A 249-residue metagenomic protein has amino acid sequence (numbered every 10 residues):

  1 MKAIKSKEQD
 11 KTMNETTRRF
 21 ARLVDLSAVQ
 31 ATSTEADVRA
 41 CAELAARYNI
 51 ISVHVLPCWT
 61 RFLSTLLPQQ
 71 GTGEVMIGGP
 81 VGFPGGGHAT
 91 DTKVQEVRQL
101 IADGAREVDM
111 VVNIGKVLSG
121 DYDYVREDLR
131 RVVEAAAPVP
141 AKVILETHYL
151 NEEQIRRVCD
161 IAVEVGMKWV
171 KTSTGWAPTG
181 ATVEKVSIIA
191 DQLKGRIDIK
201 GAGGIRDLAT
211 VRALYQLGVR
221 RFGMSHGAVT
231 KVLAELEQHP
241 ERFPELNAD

Functional and structural regions predicted by a protein language model:
K2-E43, I188-D198, I205-D249: Alpha/beta catalytic cores of nucleotide-metabolism and tRNA/nucleoside-modifying enzymes
F20-S27, V53-V55, V75-G82, V108-M110 (+4 more regions): Hydrophobic faces of well-ordered beta-strands that scaffold small-molecule active sites in alpha/beta enzyme cores
A42, A46-F62, L66, V108-R126 (+1 more regions): Glycine-rich, proline-tolerant flexible connector loops at the mouths of alpha/beta enzymes
N49, V112-S119, L145-V186, A234-Q238: Glycine/Thr-rich beta-alpha phosphate-binding loop at enzyme active sites
I51-S52, G85-Q99, S119-E127: Glycine-rich anion/phosphate-binding loops
P57, R61-G82, Y122-K142, T147 (+2 more regions): Alpha-helix-loop-beta-strand connector modules within alpha/beta enzyme cores
G79-F83, D103-K116, M167-T179, G204-T210 (+1 more regions): Glycine-rich phosphate-binding active-site loops on the catalytic face of alpha/beta enzymes
H88-V97, L150-I161, I205-V219: Catalytic cores of alpha/beta
